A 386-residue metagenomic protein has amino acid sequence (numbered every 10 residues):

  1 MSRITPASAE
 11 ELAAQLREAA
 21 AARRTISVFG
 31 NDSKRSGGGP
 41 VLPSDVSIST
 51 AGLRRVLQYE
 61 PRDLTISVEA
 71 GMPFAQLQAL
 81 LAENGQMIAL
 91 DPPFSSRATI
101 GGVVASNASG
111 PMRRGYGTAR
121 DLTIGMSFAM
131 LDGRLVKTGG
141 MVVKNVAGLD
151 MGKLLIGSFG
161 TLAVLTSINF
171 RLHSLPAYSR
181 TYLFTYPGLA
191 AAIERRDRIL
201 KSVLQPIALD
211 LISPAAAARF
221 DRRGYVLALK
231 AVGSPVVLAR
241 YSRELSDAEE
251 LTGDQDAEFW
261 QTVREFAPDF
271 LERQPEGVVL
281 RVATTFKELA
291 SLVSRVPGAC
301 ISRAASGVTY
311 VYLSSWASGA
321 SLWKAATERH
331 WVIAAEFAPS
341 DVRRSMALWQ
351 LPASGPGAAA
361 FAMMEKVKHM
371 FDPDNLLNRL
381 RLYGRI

Functional and structural regions predicted by a protein language model:
M1-I26, T50-S96, V104, A108-M141 (+2 more regions): N-terminal glycine-rich flavin-associated loop
M1-S33, A326-R343, A353-A358: N-terminal accessory segments
S27, S36, V68-A70, M87 (+15 more regions): Structured catalytic cores of enzymes that bind and process phosphorylated ligands/cofactors
N31-S36, L53-R55: Short active-site-proximal "capping" loops at secondary-structure junctions
S36-V41, R219-D221: Short glycine-biased active-site loop of nucleotidyltransferases that positions the nucleotide triphosphate and helps
G38-D45, A51, S95, S246-I386: Conserved glycine-rich FAD pyrophosphate-binding loop
A105, I124-E276: C-terminal substrate-binding/cap subdomain adjacent to the FAD-binding core in PCMH-type and related FAD-linked
